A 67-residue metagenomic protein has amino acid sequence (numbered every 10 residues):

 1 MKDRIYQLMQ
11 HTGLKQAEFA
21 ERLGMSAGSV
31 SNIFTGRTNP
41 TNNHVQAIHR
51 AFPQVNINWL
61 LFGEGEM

Functional and structural regions predicted by a protein language model:
M1-E18, R22-L23: A short, Lys/Arg-rich alpha-helix, primarily the initiator
D3, N42-N43: A generic alpha-helix surface/boundary motif
M9-H11, N39, A51: Short amphipathic helical patch at the helix-1/turn junction of helix-turn-helix
A17, G28, N58: Key DNA-contact positions within bacterial/archaeal DNA-binding proteins
G24-P40, A47, F62: Recognition helix of helix-turn-helix/homeodomain-like DNA-binding domains that insert into the DNA major groove
N43-W59: DNA major-groove recognition helix of helix-turn-helix/homeodomain DNA-binding modules
L61-M67: Short, charged recognition helix plus adjacent turn of helix-turn-helix-like nucleic-acid-binding domains
